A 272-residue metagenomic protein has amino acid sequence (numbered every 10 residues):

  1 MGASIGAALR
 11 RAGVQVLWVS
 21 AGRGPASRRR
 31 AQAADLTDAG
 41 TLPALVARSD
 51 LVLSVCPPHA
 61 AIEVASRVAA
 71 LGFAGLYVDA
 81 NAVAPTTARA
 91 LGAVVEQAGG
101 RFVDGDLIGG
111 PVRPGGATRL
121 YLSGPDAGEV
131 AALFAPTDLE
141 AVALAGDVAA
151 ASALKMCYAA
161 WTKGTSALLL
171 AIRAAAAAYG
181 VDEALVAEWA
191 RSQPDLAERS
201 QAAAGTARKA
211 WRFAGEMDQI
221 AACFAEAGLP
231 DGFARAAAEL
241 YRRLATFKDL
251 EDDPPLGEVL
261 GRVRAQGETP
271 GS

Functional and structural regions predicted by a protein language model:
M1-A47, L71-A74: NAD(P)+-binding Rossmann beta1-loop-alpha1 motif at the extreme N-terminus of oxidoreductases
V16-L17, A141, D231: Hydrophobic anchor at the start of a short beta-strand that flanks the dinucleotide cofactor-binding loop
T41-F102: Rossmann-fold NAD(P) dinucleotide-binding segment
V83-K163: Rossmann-fold dinucleotide-binding core
L154-D253: Helical "substrate-binding/catalytic lid" subdomain of Rossmann-like NAD(P)-dependent dehydrogenases/reductases
D252-S272: Short, basic/aromatic-enriched C-terminal tail that caps enzymatic domains
